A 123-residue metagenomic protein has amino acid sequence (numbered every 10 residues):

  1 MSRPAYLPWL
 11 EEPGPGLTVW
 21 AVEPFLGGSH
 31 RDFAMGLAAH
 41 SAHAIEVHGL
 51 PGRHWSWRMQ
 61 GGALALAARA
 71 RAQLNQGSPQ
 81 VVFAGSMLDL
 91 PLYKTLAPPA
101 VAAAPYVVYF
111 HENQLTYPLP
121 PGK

Functional and structural regions predicted by a protein language model:
M1-H54, R58-G77: N-terminal subdomain of nucleotide-sugar transferases
L17-W20, R71-L92, Y109: Short N-terminal targeting/anchoring amphipathic segment
R31, P91-T95, P118-L119: Short glycine-/acidic-enriched loop or helix-start segments at secondary-structure transitions that form or flank
A38-A39, A97-A102: Short, surface-exposed basic-aromatic patches at helix termini and helix-loop junctions that form
S56-R58, T116-P120: Short, charged, surface-exposed secondary-structure boundary motifs
P98, P121-K123: Surface-exposed, active-site-proximal loop segments in enzymatic domains
A100-P118: Active-site proximal beta-strand in glycosyltransferases
